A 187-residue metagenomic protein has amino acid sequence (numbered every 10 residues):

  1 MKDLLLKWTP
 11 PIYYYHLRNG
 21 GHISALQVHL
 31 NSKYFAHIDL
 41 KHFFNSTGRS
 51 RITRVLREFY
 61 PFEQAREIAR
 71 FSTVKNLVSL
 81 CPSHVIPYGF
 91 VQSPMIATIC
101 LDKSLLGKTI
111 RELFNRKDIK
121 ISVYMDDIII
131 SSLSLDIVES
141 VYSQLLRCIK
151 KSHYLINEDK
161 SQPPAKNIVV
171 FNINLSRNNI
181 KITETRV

Functional and structural regions predicted by a protein language model:
M1-H37, H42: Active-site-proximal segment of RNA-dependent polymerases
K7-P10, L105-G107, K181: Short helix-capping/linker segments at secondary-structure and domain boundaries
Y14-H16, V85, G89, N172: Glycine-centered flexibility motif
G20-H22, R51, S161, R177-N178: Residue-level detector of solvent-exposed, low-hydrophobicity positions
Q27-M125, I129-C148, S152-Y154, E158-I168 (+1 more regions): Conserved polymerase palm-domain catalytic core
N174-V187: Active-site and adjacent loop segments of nucleotide-processing enzymes that use two-metal-ion phosphate chemistry
